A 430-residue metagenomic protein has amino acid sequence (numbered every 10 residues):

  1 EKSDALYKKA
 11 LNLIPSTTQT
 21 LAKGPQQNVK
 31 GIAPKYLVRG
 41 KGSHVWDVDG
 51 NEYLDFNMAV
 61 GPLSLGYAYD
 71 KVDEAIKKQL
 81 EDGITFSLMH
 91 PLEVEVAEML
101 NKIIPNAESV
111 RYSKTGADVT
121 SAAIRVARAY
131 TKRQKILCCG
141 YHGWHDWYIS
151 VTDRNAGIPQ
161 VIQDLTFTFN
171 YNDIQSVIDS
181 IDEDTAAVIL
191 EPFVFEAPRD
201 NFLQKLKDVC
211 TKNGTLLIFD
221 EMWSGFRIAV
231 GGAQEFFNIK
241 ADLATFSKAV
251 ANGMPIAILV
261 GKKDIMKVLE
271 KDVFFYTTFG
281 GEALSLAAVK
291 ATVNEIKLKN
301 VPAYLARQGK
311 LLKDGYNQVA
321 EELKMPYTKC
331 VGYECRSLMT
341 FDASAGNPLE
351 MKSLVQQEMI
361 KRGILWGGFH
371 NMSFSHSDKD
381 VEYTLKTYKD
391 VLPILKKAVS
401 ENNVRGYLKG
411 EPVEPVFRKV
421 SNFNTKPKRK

Functional and structural regions predicted by a protein language model:
E1-R39: Active-site-adjacent loop/helix segments that line or gate small-molecule/cofactor pockets in enzymes
E52-Y130: Glycine-rich loop-to-alpha-helix module at the N-terminal edge of alpha/beta enzyme cores
E95-A187, K207: PLP-dependent aspartate aminotransferase-fold enzymes
P192-N213: Active-site core of PLP-dependent enzymes with the aminotransferase class I/II
N238-V268, G281-A288: Active-site PLP attachment segment
T292-D314: Structural signature of PLP-dependent enzymes
G309-K313, A320-V355, G406-T425: Conserved PLP-binding catalytic core of the aspartate aminotransferase-like
P326-K329, E334-L395: Conserved C-terminal alpha-helix-loop-beta "cap" of PLP-dependent enzymes that closes/shapes the active-site mouth
